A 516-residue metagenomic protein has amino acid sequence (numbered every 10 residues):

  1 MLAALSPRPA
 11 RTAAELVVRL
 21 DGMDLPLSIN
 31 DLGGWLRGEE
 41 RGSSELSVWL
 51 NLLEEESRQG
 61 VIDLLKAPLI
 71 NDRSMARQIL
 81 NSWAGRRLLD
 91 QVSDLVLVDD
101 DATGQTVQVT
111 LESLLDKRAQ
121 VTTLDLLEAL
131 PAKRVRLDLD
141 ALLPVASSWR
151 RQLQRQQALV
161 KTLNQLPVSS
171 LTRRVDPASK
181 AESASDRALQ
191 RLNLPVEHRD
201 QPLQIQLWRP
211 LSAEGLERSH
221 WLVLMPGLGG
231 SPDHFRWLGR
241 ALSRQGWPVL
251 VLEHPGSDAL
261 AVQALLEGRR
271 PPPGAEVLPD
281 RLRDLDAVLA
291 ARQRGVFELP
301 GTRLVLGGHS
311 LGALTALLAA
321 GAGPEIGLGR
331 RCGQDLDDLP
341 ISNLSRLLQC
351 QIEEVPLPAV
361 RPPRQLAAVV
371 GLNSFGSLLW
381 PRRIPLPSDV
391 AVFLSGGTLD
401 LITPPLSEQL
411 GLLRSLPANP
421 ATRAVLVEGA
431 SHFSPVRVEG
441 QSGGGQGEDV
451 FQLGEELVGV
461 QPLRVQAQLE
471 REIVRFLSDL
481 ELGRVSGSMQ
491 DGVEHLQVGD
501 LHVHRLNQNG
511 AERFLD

Functional and structural regions predicted by a protein language model:
M23-R174: Mature extracellular/secreted ectodomains of secretory-pathway proteins
L163-E217: N-terminal cap/lid segment of alpha/beta-hydrolase-fold proteins
E217-G227: Short beta-strand element of the alpha/beta-hydrolase
G227, G307-A316: Gly/Ala-rich beta-loop-alpha elbow adjacent to hydrolase catalytic centers
G229, D233-R236, A241, E253-P279: Cap/lid segment of the alpha/beta-hydrolase catalytic domain
R270-E298, L314, L318, L328-L347: Alpha/beta-hydrolase active-site loop
F297-S310: Alpha/beta-hydrolase fold nucleophile elbow
L386-L463: Active-site-adjacent alpha-helix of alpha/beta-hydrolase-fold enzymes
